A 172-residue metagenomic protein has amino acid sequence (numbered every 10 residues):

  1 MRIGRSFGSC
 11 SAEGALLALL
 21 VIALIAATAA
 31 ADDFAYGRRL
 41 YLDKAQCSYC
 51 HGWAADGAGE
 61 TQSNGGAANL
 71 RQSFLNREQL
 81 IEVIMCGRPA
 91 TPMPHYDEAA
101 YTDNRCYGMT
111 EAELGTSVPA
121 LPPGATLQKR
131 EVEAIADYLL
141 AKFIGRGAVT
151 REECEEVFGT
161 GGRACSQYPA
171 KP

Functional and structural regions predicted by a protein language model:
M1-S11: N-terminal secretory signal peptides that target proteins for export/translocation
C10-A15, L121: Low-complexity, intrinsically disordered segments with a bias for serine/threonine
G14-A26: Bacterial N-terminal signal peptides
I25-D33: Sec/Tat signal peptide C-region and signal peptidase I cleavage site
D32-A35, D43-A45, W53, P94-P172: Flexible coil segments in periplasmic/lumen-exposed cytochrome c-class electron-transfer proteins
R39: Mature N-terminal segment immediately following signal peptide/propeptide cleavage in secreted/periplasmic
Y49: Short, cysteine/histidine-rich loop/knuckle motifs that typically chelate Zn2+
A54-S117: Gly/Gly-Pro-rich "capping" loops immediately C-terminal to redox-active cysteine motifs in periplasmic/lumenal
